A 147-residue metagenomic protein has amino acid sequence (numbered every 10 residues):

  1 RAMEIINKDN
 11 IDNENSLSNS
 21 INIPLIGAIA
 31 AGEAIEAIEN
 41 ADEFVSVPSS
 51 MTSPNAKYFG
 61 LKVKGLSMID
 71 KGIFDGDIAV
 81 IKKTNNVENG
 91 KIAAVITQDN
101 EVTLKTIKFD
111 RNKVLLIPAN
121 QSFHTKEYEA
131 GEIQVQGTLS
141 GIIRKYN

Functional and structural regions predicted by a protein language model:
R1-I69, F74, H124, Q136 (+1 more regions): Short, positionally conserved secondary-structure boundary motifs
K71-N147: C-terminal regulatory/effector modules of DNA-binding transcriptional regulators
